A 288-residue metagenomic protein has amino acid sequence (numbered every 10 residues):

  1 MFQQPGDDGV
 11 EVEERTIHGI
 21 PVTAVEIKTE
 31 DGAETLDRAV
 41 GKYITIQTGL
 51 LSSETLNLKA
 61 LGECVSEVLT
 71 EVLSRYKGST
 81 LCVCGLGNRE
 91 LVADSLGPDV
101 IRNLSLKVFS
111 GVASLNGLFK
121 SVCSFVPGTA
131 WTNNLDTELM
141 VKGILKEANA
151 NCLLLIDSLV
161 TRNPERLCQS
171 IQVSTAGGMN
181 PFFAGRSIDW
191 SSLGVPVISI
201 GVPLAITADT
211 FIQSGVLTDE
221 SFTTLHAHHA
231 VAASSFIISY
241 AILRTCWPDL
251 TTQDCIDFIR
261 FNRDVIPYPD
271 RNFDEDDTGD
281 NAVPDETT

Functional and structural regions predicted by a protein language model:
M1-G41: N-terminal amphipathic/basic leader segments beginning at the initiator methionine
D31-R75: An N-terminal, well-structured beta->alpha segment
G41, L56, A60, C64 (+4 more regions): Conserved active-site and cofactor/substrate-binding residues in soluble primary-metabolism enzymes
I46-G49, T80-L91, S124-G128: Short glycine-rich or small-residue beta-strand-to-loop segments that form or flank ligand, phosphate, metal/Fe-S
N57-S114: N-terminal active-site beta-alpha-beta segment that forms phosphate/nucleotide-binding and substrate-recognition loops
S114-L118, C123: Conserved nucleotide-cofactor-binding alpha/beta core module
V122-N151: Catalytic-core regions of hydrolytic enzymes
F125-V126, L139, L155-D280, P284-T287: A structural signal for small-residue-enriched, beta-sheet-centric alpha/beta enzyme cores and oligomeric scaffold folds
